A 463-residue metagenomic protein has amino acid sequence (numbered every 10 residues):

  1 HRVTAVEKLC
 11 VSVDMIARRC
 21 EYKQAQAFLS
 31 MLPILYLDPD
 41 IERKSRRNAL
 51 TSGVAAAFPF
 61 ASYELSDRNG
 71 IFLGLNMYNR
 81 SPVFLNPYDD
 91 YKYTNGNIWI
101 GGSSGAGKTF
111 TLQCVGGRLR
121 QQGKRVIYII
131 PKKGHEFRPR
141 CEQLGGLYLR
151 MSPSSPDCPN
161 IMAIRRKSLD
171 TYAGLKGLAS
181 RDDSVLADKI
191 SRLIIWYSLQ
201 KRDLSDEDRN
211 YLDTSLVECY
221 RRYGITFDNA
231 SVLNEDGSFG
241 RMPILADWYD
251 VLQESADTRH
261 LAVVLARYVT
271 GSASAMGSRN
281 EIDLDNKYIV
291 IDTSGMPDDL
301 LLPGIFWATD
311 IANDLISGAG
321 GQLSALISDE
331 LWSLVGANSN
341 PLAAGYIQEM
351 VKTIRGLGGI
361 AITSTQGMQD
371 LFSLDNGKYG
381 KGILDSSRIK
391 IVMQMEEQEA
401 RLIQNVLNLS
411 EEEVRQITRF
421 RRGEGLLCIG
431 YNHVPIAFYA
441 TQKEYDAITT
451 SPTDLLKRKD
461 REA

Functional and structural regions predicted by a protein language model:
H1-A27: Conserved ASCE P-loop ATPase motor domains encompassing nucleic-acid-directed helicases/translocases
R2-V6, W99, T111-G116, E136 (+1 more regions): Short, hydrophobic/aromatic alpha-helical segments in well-folded domains
T4, V11, R120, E142 (+1 more regions): Anion (oxyanion) recognition and catalysis
M15, Q26-V83, K133-G134, R138-G146 (+5 more regions): P-loop NTPase motor domains
Y22-S62, S103-G105, L371-A463: C-terminal regions of RecA-like/P-loop NTPase motor modules
F60-V115: Active-site-adjacent "gating/activation" loops or surface patches in catalytic cores
I100, V126-I129, V290, A325-I327 (+3 more regions): Structural recognition of the conserved hydrophobic beta-strand(s) that form the central parallel beta-sheet of P-loop
G117-I127, L144-L147: Post-Walker A helix-loop "phosphate-sensing" segment adjacent to the P-loop in P-loop NTPases
